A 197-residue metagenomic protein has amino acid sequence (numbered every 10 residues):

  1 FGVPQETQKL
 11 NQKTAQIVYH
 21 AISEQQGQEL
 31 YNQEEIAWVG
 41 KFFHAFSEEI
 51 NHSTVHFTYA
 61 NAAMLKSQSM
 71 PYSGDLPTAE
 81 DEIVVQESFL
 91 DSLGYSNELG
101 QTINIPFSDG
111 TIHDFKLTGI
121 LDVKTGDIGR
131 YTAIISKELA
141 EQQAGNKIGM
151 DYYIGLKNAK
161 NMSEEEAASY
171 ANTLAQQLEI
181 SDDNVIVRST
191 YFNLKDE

Functional and structural regions predicted by a protein language model:
F1-E197: Basic-flanked hydrophobic alpha-helices used for secretion and membrane insertion
